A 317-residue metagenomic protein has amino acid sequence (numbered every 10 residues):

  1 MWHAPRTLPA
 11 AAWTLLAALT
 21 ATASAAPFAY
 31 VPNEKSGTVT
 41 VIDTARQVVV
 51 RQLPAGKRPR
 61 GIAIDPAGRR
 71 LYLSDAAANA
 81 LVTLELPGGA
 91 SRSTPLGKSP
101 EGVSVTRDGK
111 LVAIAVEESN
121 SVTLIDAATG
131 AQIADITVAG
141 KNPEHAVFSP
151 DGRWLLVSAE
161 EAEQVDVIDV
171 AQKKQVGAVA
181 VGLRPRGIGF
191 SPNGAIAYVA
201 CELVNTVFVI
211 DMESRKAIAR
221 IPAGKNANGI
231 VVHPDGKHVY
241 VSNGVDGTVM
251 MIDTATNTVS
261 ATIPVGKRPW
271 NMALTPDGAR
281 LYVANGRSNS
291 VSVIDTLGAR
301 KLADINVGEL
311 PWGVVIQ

Functional and structural regions predicted by a protein language model:
P5, W13-Q317: Predominantly soluble domains enriched in secretory-pathway, periplasmic, or organellar proteins
